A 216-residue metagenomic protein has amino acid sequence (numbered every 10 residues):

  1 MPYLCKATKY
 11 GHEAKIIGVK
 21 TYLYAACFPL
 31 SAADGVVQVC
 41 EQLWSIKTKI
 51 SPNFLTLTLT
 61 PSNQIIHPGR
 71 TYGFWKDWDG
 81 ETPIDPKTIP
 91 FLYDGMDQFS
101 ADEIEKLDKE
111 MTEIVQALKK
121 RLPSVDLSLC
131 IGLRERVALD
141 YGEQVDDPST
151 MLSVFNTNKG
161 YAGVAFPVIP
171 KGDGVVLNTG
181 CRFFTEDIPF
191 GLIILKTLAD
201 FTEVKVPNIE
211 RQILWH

Functional and structural regions predicted by a protein language model:
M1-K109, E113: Rossmann-like dinucleotide-binding core of oxidoreductases
K76, G80-T88, D94, Q98-H216: NAD(P)-dependent Rossmann-like dehydrogenase/reductase catalytic/cofactor-binding core
